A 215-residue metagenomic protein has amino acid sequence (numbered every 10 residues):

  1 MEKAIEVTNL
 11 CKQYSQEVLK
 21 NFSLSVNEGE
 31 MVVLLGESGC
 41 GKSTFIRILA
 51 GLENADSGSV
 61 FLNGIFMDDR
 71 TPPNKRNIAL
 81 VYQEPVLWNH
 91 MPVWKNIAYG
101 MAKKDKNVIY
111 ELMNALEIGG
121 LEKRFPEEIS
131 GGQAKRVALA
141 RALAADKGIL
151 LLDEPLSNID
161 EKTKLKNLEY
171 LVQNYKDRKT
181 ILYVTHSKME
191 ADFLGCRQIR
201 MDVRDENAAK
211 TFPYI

Functional and structural regions predicted by a protein language model:
A50: Helix-to-loop junction immediately C-terminal to a conserved catalytic motif
I65-L80: ABC ATPase NBD coupling module
K106-E122, L171-Q173: Conserved ABC ATPase "signature" region
F125-I129, Q133: Conserved ABC ATPase signature
L139: Hydrophobic anchor residue at the start of the ABC signature
A144-G148: A short, proline-enriched helix->beta-strand linker immediately N-terminal to the Walker B motif in ABC-type P-loop
K164-D177: Helical segment within the ABC ATPase nucleotide-binding domain
K179-T185: Conserved H-loop
